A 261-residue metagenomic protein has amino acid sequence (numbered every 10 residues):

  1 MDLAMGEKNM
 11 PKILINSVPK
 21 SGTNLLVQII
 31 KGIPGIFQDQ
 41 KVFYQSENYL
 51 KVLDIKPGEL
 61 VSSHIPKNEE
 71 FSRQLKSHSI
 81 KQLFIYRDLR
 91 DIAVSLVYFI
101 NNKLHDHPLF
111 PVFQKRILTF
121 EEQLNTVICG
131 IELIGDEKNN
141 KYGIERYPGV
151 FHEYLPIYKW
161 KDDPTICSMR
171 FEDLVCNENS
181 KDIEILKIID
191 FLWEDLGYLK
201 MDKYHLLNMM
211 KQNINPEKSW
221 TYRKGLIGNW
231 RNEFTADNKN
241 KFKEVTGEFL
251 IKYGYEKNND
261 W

Functional and structural regions predicted by a protein language model:
M1-M169, V245, Y253-N258: PAPS-dependent sulfotransferase catalytic domain
D2-I13, S79, K138-Y147, F151-D162 (+3 more regions): PAPS-dependent sulfotransferases, especially Golgi type II membrane carbohydrate sulfotransferases
L25-Q28, N179-I183: Generic recognition of short, well-ordered alpha-helical segments
N68-E70, L174-N177: A short acidic, often aromatic-flanked loop/helix-cap motif at beta-alpha or helix-coil junctions that lines enzyme
Q74, E178-N179: Short histidine-centered beta-strand/loop micro-motifs that create catalytic or ligand/metal-coordination sites
